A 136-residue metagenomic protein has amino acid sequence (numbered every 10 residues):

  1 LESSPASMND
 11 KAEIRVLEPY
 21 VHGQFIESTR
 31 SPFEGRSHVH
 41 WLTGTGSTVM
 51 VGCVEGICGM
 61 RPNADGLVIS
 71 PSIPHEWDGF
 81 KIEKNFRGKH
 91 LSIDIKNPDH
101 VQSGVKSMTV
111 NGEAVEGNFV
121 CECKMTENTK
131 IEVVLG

Functional and structural regions predicted by a protein language model:
L1-G136: Non-catalytic C-terminal accessory modules of carbohydrate-active enzymes
